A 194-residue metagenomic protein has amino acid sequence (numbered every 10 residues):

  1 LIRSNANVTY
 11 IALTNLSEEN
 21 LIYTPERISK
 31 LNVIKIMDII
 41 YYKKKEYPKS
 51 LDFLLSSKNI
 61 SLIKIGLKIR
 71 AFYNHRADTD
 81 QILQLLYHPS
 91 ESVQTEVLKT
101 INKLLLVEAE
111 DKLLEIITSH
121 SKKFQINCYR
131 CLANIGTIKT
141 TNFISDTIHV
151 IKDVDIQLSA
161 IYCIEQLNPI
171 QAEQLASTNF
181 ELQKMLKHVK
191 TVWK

Functional and structural regions predicted by a protein language model:
L1, T14-R27, K44-S56, H75-Y87 (+3 more regions): Amphipathic alpha-helical scaffolding segments comprising HEAT/armadillo-like alpha-solenoid repeats
R3, N7, S29-I34, K45 (+8 more regions): Alpha-helix N-cap/helix-start positions at coil->helix boundaries
S4, I34, Y42, N102 (+5 more regions): Generic cytosolic/nucleocytoplasmic N-terminal low-complexity/intrinsically disordered segments
N7-I11, K30-M37, K64-I65, D80 (+4 more regions): Alpha-solenoid HEAT/ARM repeat scaffold
T9-N15, D38-Y42, I69-F72, T100-K103 (+3 more regions): Core register positions within helices of long alpha-helical scaffolds
E91, T95-K99, K103, V107-T118 (+1 more regions): Alpha-helical adaptor scaffolds
K122-Q166: Ankyrin-repeat and related helical/solenoid repeat scaffolds used for protein-protein interactions
A176-K194: Terminal, low-structured helical/coil segments at or just beyond the last alpha-helical repeat
